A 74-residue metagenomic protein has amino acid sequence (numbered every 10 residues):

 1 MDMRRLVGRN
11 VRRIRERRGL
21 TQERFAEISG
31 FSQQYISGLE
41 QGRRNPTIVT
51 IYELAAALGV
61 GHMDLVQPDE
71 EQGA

Functional and structural regions predicted by a protein language model:
M1-R17: A short, Lys/Arg-rich alpha-helix, primarily the initiator
D2, A56, D64-A74: Short, charged recognition helix plus adjacent turn of helix-turn-helix-like nucleic-acid-binding domains
E16, E27, A56: Alpha-helical residues within the helix-turn-helix
L20-G38: Short alpha-helical DNA-recognition segment
Q22, Q33, R43-R44, H62: The DNA-contacting recognition helix of HTH DNA-binding domains and analogous helical DNA-recognition elements
R43-A56, Q72: Short, basic-rich loop-to-helix N-cap that marks the start of a DNA-contacting helix
